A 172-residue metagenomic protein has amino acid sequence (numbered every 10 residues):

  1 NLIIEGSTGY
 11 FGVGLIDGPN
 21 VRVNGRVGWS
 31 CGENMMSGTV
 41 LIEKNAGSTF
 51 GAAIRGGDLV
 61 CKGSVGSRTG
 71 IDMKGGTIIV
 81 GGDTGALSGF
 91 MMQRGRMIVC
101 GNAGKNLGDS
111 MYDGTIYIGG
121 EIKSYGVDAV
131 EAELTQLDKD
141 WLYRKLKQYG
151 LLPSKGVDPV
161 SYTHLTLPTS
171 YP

Functional and structural regions predicted by a protein language model:
N1-G6, Y10, V21-N24, V40 (+2 more regions): Beta-strand-rich extracellular passenger or scaffold domains
T8-L15, G28-N34, G47-A53, G66-I71 (+3 more regions): Short, T/G/N/S-enriched strand-turn elements that build extracellular solenoid repeat scaffolds
K74, Q93-R96, Y112-G119, K123-Y125: A structural signal for small-residue-enriched, beta-sheet-centric alpha/beta enzyme cores and oligomeric scaffold folds
E121-Y162: Glycine-rich ThDP/TPP pyrophosphate-binding loop and its adjacent helix/strand module within ThDP-dependent enzymes
H164-P172: Single conserved hydrophobic/aromatic residue that forms the stacking wall/gate of nucleotide- or nucleobase-binding
